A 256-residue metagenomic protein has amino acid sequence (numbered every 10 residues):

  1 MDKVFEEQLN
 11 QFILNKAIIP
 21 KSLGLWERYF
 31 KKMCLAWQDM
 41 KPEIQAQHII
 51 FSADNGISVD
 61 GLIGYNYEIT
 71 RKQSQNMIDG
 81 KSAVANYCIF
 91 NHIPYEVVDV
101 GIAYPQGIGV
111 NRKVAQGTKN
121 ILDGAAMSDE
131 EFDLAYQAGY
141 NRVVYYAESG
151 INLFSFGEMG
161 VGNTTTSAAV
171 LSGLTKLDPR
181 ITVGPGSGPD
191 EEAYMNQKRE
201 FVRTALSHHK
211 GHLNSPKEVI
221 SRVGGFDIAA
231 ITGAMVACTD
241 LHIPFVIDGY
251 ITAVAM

Functional and structural regions predicted by a protein language model:
M1-M256: N-terminal loops that bind phosphate or other acidic moieties and the adjacent beta-alpha structural core
